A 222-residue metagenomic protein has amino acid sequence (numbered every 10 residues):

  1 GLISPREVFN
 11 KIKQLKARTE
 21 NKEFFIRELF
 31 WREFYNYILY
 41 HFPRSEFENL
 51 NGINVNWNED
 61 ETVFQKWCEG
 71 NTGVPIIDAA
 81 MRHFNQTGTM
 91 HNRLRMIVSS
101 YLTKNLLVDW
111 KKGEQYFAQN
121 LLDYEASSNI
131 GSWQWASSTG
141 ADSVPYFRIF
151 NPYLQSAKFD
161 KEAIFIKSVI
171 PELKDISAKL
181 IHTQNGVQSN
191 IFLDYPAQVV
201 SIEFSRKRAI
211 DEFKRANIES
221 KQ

Functional and structural regions predicted by a protein language model:
L2-Q222: C-terminal catalytic domain of photolyase/cryptochrome flavoproteins, centering on the FAD-binding pocket
